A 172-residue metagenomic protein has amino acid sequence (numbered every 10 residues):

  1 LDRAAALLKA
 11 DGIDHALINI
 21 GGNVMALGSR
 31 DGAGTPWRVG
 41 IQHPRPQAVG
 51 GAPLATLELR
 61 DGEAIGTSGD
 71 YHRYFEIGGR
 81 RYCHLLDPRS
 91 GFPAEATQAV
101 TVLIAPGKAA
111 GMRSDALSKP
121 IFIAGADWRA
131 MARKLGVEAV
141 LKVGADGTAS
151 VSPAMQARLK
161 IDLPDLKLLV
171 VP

Functional and structural regions predicted by a protein language model:
L1-P172: Mature catalytic core of soluble alpha/beta enzymes
